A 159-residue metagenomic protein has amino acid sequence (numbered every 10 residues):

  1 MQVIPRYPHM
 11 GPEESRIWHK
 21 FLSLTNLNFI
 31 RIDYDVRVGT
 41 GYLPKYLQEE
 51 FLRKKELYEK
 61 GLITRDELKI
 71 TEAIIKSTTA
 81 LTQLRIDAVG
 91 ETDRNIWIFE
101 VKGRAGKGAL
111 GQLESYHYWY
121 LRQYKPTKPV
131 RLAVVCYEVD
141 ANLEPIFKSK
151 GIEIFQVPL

Functional and structural regions predicted by a protein language model:
M1-L159: Charged, terminal alpha-helix-loop-beta segments that serve as non-catalytic nucleic-acid engagement and/or assembly
